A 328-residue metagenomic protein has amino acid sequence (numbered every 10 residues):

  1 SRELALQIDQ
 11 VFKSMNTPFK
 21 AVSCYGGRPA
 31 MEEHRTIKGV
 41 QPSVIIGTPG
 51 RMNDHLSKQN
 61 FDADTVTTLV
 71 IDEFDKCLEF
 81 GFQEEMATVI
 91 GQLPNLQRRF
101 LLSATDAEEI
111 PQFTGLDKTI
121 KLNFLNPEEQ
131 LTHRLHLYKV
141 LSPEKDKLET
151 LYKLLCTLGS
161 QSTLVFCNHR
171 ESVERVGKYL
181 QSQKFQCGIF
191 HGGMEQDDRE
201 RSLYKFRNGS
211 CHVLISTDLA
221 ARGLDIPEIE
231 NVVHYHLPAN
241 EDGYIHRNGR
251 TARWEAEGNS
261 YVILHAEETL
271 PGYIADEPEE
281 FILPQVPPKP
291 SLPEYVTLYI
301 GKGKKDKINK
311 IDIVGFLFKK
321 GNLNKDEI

Functional and structural regions predicted by a protein language model:
R2-S57, T65-T68, R175-F190, R201: Conserved nucleic-acid-binding Ia/Ib motif block in the N-terminal RecA-like helicase ATPase lobe
S14-M15, F61-E128, Y273-A275: Post-DEXD/H (motif II) to motif III coupling segment of the RecA-like Helicase ATP-binding lobe
G27, E108-L154: Interdomain hinge/linker at the junction between the two RecA-like core domains of SF2 helicases
Q59-F61, E109-K118, G177, L219 (+2 more regions): Short regulatory helix/loop adjacent to the ATP-binding pocket of P-loop NTPases
T65, V213, R222-L237, N259-I263: A short beta-strand element within the Helicase C-terminal
H133-Q181, D312, F316: Conserved interdomain hinge at the start of the Helicase C-terminal
V213, N240-I282: Conserved segment of the helicase C-terminal RecA-like domain
L283-I328: Non-catalytic terminal extensions of ATP-dependent helicases
